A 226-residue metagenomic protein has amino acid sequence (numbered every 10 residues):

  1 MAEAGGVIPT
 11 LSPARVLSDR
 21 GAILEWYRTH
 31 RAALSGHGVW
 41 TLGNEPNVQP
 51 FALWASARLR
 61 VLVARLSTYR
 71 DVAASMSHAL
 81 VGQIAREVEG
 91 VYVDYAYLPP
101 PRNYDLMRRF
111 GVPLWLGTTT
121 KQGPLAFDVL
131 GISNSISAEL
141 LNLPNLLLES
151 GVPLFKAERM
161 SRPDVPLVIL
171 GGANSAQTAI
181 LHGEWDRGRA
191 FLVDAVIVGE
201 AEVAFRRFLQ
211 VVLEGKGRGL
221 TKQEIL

Functional and structural regions predicted by a protein language model:
M1-V39, V88: Helix-enriched interaction subdomains in cytosolic or periplasmic regions, typified by TIR/SEFIR signaling/NADase cores
G36, W40-P46, V63-A64, E87 (+1 more regions): SAM-dependent nucleic-acid methyltransferase catalytic core
P46-A52, S75-E87: Histidine-anchored nucleotide/phosphate-binding helix
Q49, L53-V61, L125-F127: A short, charged/proline- and glycine-enriched loop that marks the coil->beta-strand transition at the N-terminal
R58-V63, S67, Y92: Residues that mark the start of a beta-strand
T68-M76: A short, glycine/small-residue-rich beta-strand->loop->alpha-helix junction that serves as a flexible
G90-N103: A short beta-strand-loop structural module common to alpha/beta enzyme folds
P100, G111-L226: Glycine-rich beta-alpha loop elements in corrinoid/cobalamin-binding modules across cobalamin-dependent enzymes
